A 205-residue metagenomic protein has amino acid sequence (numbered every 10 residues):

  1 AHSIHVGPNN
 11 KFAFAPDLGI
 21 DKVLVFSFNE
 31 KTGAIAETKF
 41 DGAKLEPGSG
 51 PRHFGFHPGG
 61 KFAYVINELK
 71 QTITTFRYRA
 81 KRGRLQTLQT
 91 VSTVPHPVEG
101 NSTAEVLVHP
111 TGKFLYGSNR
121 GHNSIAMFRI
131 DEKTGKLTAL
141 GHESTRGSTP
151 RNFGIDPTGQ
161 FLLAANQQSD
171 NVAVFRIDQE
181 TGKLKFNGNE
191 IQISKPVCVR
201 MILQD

Functional and structural regions predicted by a protein language model:
A1-F28: Intrinsically disordered, low-complexity linker/loop segments enriched in Gly/Pro and charged/polar residues
A1-K11, L45-F62, T93-G112, R146-F161 (+1 more regions): Beta-rich, blade/repeat-based domains predominating in secreted/periplasmic proteins but also intracellular
G7, A15-L18, H57, V65-E68 (+2 more regions): Conserved beta-strand positions in repeat-built beta-propeller and related beta-rich domains
D21-V23, Q71-I73, N123-I125, D170-V172: Structural signal for beta-propeller blades
F26-I35, F76-L85, F128-G135, R176-K183: Short loop/turn segments immediately following beta-strands, especially the blade-tip and inter-blade linker loops
T38-K44, Q89-P97, T138-S144, F186-I191: A short beta-strand motif characteristic of beta-propeller blades
A126-R176: C-terminal hydrophobic structural anchor segments that stabilize assembly/packing rather than catalytic chemistry
Q167-E180, K185-D205: Blade-level signature of beta-propeller repeat domains, shared across WD40, Kelch, NHL, RCC1 and BNR/Asp-box propellers
